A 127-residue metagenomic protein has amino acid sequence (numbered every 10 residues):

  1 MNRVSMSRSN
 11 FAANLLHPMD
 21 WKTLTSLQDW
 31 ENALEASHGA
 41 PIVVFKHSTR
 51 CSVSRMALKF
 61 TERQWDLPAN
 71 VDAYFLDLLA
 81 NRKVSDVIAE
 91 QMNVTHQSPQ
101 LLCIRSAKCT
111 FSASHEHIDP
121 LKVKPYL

Functional and structural regions predicted by a protein language model:
F11, L15-A40: N-terminal leader/targeting and pre-domain segments
A33-Q64: Local sequence-structure signature of Cys/Sec-based thiol-disulfide redox active-site neighborhoods
K46, N70-S85: Thiol-based oxidoreductase modules, predominantly thioredoxin-like and allied folds used for disulfide exchange
M92-R105: Structural micro-motif
C103-L127: Non-catalytic, surface beta->alpha helical segment in thiol-disulfide oxidoreductase systems
